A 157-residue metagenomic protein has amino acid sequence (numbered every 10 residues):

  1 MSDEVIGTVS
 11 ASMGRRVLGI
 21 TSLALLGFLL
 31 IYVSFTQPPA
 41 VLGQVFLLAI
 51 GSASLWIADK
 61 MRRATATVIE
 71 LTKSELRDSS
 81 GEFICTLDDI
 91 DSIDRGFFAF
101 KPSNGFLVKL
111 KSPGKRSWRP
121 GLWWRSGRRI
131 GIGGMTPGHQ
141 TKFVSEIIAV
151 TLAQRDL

Functional and structural regions predicted by a protein language model:
M1-Q37, R129: N-terminal membrane-targeting/pre-transmembrane regions
L23-F28, L48-L55: Hydrophobic alpha-helical transmembrane segments of multipass integral membrane proteins
Q37-I50: Hydrophobic alpha-helical transmembrane segments
I50-D94: Conserved beta-hairpin
M61, V68, F98-F100, G121-W124: Short secondary-structure boundary/capping segments
V68, G105, R129: A residue-level signal for beta-strand positions that form part of recognition/binding surfaces within mature
G81-F83, G96-L107: Short acidic, Gly/Pro-enriched loop/turn segments at secondary-structure junctions
V108, S112-L157: A membrane-cytosol interface segment of integral membrane proteins
